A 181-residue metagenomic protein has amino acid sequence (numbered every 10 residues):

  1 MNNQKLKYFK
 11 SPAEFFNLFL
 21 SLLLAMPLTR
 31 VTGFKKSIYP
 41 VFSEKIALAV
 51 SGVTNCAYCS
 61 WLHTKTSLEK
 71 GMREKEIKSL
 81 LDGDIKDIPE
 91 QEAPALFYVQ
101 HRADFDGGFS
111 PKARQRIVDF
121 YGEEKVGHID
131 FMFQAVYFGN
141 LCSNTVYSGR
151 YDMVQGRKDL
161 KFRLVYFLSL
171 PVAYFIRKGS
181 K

Functional and structural regions predicted by a protein language model:
M1-K181: Hydrophobic alpha-helical segments
